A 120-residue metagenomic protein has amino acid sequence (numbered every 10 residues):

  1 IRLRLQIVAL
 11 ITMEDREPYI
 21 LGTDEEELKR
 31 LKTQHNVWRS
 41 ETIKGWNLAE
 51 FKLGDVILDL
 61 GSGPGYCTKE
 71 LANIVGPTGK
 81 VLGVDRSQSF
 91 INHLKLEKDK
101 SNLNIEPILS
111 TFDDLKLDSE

Functional and structural regions predicted by a protein language model:
I1-T12: Short, Lys/Arg-enriched N-terminal segments with co-localized hydrophobic residues within the first ~10-30 amino acids
R16-W38: Class I SAM-dependent methyltransferase Rossmann-like catalytic core, especially the SAM/SAH-binding loop
R30, E41-K44, H93: Well-ordered alpha-helical segments embedded in enzymatic catalytic cores
K32, N47, D99: Short polybasic/polar patches that bind polyanions
N36-V56, E70: Conserved alpha-helix/loop element of class I SAM-dependent methyltransferases that forms part of the SAM/SAH-binding
L58-L60, P64-L115: Class I SAM-dependent methyltransferase SAM/SAH-binding core
K116-E120: A short acidic, Gly/Pro-enriched loop at the edge of an enzyme's catalytic core that lines a small-molecule cofactor
